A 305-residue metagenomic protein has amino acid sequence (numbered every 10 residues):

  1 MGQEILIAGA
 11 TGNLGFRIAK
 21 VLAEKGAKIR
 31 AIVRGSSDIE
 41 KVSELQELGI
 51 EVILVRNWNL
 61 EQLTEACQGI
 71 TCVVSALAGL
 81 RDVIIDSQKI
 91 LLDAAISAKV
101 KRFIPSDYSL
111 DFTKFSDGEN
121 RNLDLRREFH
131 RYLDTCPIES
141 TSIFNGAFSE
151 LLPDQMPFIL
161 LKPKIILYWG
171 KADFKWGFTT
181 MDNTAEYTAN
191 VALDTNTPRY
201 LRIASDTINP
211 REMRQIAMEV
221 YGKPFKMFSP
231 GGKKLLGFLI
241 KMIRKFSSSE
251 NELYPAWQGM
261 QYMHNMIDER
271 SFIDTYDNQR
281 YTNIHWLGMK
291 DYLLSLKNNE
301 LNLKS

Functional and structural regions predicted by a protein language model:
G2-E44, W58-E61, A66, L80-V83 (+5 more regions): Oxidoreductase cofactor-interface core, primarily capturing Rossmann-like NAD(P)-dependent enzymes
I50-E51, S140: Short, conserved active-site loop motifs that form the nucleotide-linked donor/cofactor pocket
V52-R56: Short acidic-hydrophobic, aromatic-tinged amphipathic segments that line or gate anion-handling sites
N57, T71, A78: Short glycine-/small-residue-rich Rossmann-like dinucleotide-binding loops
C67, T71-S75, I104: N-terminal Rossmann-like NAD(P) cofactor-binding module of classical short-chain dehydrogenase/reductase
I85-K89: Conserved strand-to-helix beginnings and helix N-cap segments that scaffold or border functional pockets
I90, A94: Short, conserved SAM-binding segment of the class I
G232-S305: A hydrophobic C-terminal alpha-helical subdomain
